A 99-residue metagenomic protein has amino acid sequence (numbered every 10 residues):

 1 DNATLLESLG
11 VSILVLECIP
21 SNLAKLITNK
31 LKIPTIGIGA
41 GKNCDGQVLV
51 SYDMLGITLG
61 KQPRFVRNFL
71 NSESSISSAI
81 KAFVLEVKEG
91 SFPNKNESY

Functional and structural regions predicted by a protein language model:
D1-Y99: Alpha/beta enzyme core
